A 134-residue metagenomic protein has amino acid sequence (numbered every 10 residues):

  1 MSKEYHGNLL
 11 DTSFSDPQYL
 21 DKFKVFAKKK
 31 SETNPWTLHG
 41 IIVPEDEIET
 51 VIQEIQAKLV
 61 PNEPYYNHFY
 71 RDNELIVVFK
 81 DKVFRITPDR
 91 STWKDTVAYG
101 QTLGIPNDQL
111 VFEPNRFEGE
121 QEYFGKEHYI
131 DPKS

Functional and structural regions predicted by a protein language model:
M1-K22: Short, extreme N-terminal segment that most often corresponds to the first beta-strand
K3, L9, K30-E32, K94 (+1 more regions): Generic structural signal for short, flexible, solvent-exposed coil/loop and linker residues
K3, P17, E63-P64, E127: Intrinsically disordered, low-complexity segments enriched in small/polar residues
G7-S13, T50-A57, G100: Short, mixed-charge, low-aromatic patches
L10, K24, R71, F117 (+1 more regions): Short linear sequence elements within intrinsically disordered, low-complexity coil regions
P17, E49-V51, L110: Short acidic, gly/pro-rich beta-turn/loop elements at beta-sheet edges and active-site/ligand-binding grooves
K22-T87: Short, intrinsically disordered low-complexity segments
F84-S134: Acidic, proline/glycine-rich low-complexity IDRs
